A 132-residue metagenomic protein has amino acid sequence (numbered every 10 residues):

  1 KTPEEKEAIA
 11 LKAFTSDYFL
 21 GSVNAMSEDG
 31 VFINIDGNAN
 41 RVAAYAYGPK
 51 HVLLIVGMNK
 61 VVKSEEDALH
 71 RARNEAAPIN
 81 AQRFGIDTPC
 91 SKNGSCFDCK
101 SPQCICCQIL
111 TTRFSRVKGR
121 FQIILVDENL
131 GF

Functional and structural regions predicted by a protein language model:
K1-F14: Acidic/Gly/His-enriched mid-domain segments of enzyme catalytic cores or analogous surface patches that mediate
K12-F132: Conserved phosphate- and dinucleotide-binding cores of soluble alpha/beta proteins, encompassing both enzyme active
